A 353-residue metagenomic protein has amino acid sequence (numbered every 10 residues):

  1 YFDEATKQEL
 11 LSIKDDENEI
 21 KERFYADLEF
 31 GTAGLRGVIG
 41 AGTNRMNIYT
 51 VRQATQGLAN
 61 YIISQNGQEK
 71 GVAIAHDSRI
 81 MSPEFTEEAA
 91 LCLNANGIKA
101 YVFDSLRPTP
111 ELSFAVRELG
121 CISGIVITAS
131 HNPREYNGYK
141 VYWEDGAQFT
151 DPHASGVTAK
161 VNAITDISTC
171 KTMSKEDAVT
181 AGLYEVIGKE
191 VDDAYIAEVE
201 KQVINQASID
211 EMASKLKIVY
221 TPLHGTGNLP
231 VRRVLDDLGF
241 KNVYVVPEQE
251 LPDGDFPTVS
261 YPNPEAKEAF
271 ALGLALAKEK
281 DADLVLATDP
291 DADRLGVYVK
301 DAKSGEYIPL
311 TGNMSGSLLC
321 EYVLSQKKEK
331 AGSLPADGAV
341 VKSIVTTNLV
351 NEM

Functional and structural regions predicted by a protein language model:
Y1-A89, D177-K215, T226: An N-terminal, well-structured beta->alpha segment
D15, E19, G40, N44 (+10 more regions): Generic secondary-structure signature for well-ordered alpha-helical cores
E19-L28, N137-A271: Gly/Ser/Thr-enriched, mixed-charge loops and adjacent short helices that form phosphate/oxyanion-binding elements
R45-Y49, H76-E84, A100-R107, E144-P152 (+6 more regions): Alpha-helix capping and helix-loop boundary segments enriched in small/acidic/polar residues
A73-Y136, G239-G296: N-terminal small/polar loop signature for handling phosphorylated ligands or for N-terminal nucleophile
E88-N96, L119, K140-Q148, R233-K241 (+1 more regions): A glycine- and small-aliphatic-rich helix-loop capping segment at beta-alpha/alpha-beta transitions that lines
D104, I164-K189, D301-M353: Proline/glycine-rich low-complexity loops and linkers
I125, S130, N137-V161, L295-K328: Glycine-rich phosphate-binding loop of actin/hexokinase-like ATP-binding domains
